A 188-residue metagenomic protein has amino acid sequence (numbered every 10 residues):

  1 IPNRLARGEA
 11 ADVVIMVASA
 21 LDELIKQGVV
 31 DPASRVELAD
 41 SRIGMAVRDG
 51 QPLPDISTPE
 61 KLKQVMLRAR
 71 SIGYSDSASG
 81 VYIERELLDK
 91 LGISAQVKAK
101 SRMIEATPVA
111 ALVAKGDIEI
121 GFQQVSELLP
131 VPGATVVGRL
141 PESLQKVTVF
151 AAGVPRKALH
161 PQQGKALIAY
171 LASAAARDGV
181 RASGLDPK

Functional and structural regions predicted by a protein language model:
P2-A10, A18-S41, V47-K188: Exported/periplasmic ABC-transporter solute-binding proteins
I15: Phosphate-/polyanion-interacting regions in eukaryotic proteins
